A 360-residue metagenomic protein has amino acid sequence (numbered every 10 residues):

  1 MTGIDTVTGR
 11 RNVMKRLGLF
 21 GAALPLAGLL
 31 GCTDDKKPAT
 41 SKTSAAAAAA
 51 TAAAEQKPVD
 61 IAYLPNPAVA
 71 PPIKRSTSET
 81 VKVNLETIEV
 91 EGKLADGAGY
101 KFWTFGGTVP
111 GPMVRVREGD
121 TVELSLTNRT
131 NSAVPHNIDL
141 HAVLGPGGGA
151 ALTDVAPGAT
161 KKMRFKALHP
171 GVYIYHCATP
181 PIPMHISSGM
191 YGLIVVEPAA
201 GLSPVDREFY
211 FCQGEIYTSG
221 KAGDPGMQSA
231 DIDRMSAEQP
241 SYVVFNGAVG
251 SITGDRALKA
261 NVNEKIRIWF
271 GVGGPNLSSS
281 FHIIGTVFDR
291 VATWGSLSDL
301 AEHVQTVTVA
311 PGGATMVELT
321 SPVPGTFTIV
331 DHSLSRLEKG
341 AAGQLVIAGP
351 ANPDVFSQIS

Functional and structural regions predicted by a protein language model:
M1-A27: N-terminal secretory signal peptides
C32-S41: Bacterial lipoprotein signal-peptidase II cleavage site
K42, A50-A62, P71-S76, S187-T218 (+5 more regions): Extracytoplasmic/periplasmic copper-protein system
R75-S76, V109-V122, T253-K265: Short, glycine/small-residue-enriched coil/turn segments at secondary-structure junctions
K82-V195, N276-V309, F327-V346: Histidine- and aromatic-enriched segments that form or immediately flank copper-ligand environments
C212-A260: Acidic-aromatic/histidine active-site loop/patch
Y242-T286: Surface-exposed interaction/gating patches
T306, G313-A314, E318-G325: Eukaryote-biased detector of low-complexity, proline/serine/threonine-rich segments and adjacent exposed loops
